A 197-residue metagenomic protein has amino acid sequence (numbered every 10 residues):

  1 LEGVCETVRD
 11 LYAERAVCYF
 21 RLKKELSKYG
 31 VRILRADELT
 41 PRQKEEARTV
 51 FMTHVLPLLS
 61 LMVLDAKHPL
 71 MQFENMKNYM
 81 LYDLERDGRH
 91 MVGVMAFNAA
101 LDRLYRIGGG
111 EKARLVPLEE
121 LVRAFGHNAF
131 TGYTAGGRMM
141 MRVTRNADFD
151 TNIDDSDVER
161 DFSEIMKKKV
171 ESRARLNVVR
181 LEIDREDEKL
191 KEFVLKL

Functional and structural regions predicted by a protein language model:
L1-L197: N-terminal non-catalytic structural scaffold regions of very large proteins
